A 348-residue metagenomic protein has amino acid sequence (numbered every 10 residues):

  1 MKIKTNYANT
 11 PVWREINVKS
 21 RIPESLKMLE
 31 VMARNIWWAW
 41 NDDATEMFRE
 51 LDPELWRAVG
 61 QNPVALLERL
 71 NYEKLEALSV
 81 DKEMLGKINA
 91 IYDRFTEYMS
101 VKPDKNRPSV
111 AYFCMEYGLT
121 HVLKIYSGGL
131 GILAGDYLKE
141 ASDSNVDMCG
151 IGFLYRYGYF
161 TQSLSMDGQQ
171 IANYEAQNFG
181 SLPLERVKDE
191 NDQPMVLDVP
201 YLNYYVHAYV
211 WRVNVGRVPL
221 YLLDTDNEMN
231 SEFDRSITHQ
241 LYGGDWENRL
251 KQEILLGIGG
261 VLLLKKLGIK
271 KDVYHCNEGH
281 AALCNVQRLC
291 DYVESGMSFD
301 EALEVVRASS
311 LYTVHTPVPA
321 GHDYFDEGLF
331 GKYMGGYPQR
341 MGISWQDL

Functional and structural regions predicted by a protein language model:
M1-L348: Catalytic cores of carbohydrate-active enzymes across secretory and cytosolic contexts
